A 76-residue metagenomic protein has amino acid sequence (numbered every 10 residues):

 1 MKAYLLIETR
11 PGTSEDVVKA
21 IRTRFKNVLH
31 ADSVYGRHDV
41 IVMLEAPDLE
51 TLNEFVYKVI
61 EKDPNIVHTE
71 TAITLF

Functional and structural regions predicted by a protein language model:
M1-F76: A compositional/biophysical signature of low hydrophobicity enriched in polar/charged and small residues
